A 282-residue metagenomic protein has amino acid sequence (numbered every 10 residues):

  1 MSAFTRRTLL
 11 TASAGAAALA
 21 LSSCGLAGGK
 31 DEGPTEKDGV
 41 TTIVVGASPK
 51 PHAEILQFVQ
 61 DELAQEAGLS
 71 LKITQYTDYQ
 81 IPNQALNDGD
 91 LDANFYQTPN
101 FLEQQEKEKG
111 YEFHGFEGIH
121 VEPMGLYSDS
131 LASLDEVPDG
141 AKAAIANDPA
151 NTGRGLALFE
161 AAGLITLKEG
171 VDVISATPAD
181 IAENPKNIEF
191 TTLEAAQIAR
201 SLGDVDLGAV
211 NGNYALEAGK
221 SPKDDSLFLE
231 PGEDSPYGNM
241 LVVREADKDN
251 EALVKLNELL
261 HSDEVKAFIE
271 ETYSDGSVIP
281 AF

Functional and structural regions predicted by a protein language model:
R6-L10: N-terminal export leaders
C24-T35: Bacterial lipoprotein signal-peptidase II cleavage site
D38-K50, L69-Q75, K142-A143: Short, well-ordered beta-strand elements
P49-K72, I81: Short, polar/charged alpha-helical segment
I73-Q84, D172-R200: Short helix-initiation/N-cap motifs at beta->coil->alpha
F116-I165, K266-A267: A conserved helix-loop-strand patch within extracytoplasmic ligand-binding domains of the periplasmic binding
P123-L134, Y237-N250: A bilobed periplasmic-binding-protein/Venus flytrap-type ligand-binding module shared by bacterial periplasmic
G153-E160, L260-P280: Periplasmic-binding protein-like
